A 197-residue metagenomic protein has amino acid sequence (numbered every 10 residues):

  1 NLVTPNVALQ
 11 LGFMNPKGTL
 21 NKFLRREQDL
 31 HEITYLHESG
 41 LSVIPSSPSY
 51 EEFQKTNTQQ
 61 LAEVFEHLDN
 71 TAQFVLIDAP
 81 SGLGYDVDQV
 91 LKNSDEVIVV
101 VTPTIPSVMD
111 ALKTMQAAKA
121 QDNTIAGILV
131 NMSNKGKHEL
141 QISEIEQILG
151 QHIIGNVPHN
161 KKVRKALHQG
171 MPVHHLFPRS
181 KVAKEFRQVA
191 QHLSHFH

Functional and structural regions predicted by a protein language model:
L2-N70, L167-Q169: P-loop/Walker-type NTP enzyme "switch/lid" segment
G12-G18, A117-A118, S143-Q147, M171-H174: Short, hinge-like loop/turn segments at secondary-structure boundaries
G18-T19, T104, S180: Serine-centered coil/turn micro-motif
F23, Q54-T58, P80, V108 (+1 more regions): A conditional alpha-helix N-cap/helix-loop micro-motif detector
Q59, E63, H67-N70, F74-H159 (+1 more regions): Conserved catalytic-core segment of NTP-binding enzymes
Q169-K184: C-terminal boundary of histidine-terminating zinc-finger modules
Q188-H197: C-terminal alpha-helix
